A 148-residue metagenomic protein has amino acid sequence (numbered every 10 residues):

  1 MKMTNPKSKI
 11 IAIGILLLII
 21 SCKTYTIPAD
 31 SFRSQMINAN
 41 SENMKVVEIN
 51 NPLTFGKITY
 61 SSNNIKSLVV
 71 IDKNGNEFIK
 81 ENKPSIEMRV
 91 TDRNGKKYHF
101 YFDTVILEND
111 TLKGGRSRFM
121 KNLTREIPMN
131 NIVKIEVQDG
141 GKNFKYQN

Functional and structural regions predicted by a protein language model:
K2-I11: Bacterial N-terminal signal peptides that target proteins for export
L18-S21: C-terminal motif of bacterial Sec signal peptides marking the signal peptidase cleavage site
K23-N148: Compositionally biased alpha-helical segments
